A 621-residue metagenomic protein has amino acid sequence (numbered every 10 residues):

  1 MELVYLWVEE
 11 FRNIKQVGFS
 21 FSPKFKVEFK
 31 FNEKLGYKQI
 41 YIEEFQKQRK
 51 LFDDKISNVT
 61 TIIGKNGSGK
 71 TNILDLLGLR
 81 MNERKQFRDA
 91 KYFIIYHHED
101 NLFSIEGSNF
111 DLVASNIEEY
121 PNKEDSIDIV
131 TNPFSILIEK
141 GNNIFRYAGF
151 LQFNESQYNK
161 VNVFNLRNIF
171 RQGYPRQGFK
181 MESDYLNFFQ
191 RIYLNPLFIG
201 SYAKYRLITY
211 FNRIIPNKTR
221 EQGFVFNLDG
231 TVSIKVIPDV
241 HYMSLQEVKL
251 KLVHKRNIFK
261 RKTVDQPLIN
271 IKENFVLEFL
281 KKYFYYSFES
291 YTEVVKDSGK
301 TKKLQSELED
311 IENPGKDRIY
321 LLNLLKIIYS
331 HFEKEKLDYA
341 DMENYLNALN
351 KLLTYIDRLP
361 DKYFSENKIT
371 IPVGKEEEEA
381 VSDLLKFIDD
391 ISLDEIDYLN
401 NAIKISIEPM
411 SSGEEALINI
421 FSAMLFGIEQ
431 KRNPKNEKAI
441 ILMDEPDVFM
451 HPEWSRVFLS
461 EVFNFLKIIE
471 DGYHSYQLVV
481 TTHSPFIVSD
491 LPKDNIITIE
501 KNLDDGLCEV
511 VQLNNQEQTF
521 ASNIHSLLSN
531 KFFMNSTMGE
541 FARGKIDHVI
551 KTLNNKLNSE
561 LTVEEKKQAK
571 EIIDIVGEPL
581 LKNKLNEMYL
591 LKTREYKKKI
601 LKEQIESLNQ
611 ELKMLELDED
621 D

Functional and structural regions predicted by a protein language model:
M1, M81, M181, M243 (+11 more regions): Detector for methionine-enriched segments
M1-F19, F25, N350, D357-S382 (+3 more regions): Low-complexity, highly charged intrinsically disordered N-terminal segments that act as targeting/localization
E2-L321, L553, I573, G577-P579 (+1 more regions): N-terminal nucleotide-handling cores and adjacent loading/scaffold lobes of large enzymes and macromolecular assemblies
E2-N82, D383-K531: Switch/communication elements of ASCE P-loop NTPase nucleotide-binding domains
E2-R12, K24-V27, N227, K235 (+3 more regions): Extended helical coiled-coil dimerization/tether regions that scaffold and oligomerize large DNA-maintenance assemblies
S20-S22, S57, S68, S104 (+29 more regions): Generic serine detector
D53-D54, D75, D89, D100 (+23 more regions): Acidic-enriched, low-complexity/disordered segments with a strong bias for Aspartate over Glutamate
E470-H474, F486-D621: RecA-like P-loop NTPase motor core
